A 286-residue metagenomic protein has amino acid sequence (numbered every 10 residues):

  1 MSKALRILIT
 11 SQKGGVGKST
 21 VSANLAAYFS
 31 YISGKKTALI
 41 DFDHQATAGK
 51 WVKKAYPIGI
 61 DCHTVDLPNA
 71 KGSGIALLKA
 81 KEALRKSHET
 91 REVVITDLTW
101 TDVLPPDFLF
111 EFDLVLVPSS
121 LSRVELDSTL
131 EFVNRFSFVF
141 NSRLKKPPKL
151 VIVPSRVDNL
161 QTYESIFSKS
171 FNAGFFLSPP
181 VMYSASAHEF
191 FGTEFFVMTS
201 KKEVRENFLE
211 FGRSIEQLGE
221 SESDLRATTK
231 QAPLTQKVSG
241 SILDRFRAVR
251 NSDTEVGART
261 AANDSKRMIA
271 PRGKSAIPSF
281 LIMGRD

Functional and structural regions predicted by a protein language model:
S2, R6-V16, L25-I95, W100-D102 (+1 more regions): P-loop/Walker-type NTP enzyme "switch/lid" segment
V21: Hydrophobic positions on the alpha1 helix immediately C-terminal to the Walker A/P-loop
A38-L39, V117, I152-P154: Structural beta-sheet core signal
L98-D102, L121-S122, D158-L160: Short beta->alpha connector loops
V103-R123: Inter-motif core of Ras-like GTPase G domains
T129-K145, S155: Conserved C-terminal guanine-recognition region of P-loop GTPase G domains, centered on the G4
R156-M198: Beta-strand-loop-alpha "switch" segments that mediate conformational coupling across diverse proteins
D244-D286: Long, low-complexity, intrinsically disordered segments
